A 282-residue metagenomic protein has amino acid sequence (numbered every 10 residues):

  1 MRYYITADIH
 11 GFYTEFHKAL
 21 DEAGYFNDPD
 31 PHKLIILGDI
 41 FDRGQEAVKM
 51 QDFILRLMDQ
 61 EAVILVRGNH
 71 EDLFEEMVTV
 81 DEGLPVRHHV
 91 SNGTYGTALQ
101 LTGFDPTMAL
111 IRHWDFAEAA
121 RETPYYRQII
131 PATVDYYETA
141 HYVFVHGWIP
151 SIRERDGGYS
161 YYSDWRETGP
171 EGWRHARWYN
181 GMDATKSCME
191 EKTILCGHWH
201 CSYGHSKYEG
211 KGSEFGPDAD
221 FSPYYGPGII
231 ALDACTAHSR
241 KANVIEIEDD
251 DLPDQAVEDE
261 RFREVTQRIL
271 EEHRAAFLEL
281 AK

Functional and structural regions predicted by a protein language model:
M1-F53: N-terminal active-site segment of His-dependent metallophosphoesterases
I5, L34-I36, L65-V66, V143 (+2 more regions): Residue-level marker for buried hydrophobic side chains located in beta-strands that build the well-ordered beta-sheet
D8, D39, G68-N69, T97 (+4 more regions): Divalent metal-coordination and catalytic microenvironments
H10-G11, D42, E71-D72, I149 (+2 more regions): Short, glycine/acidic-enriched loop or turn micro-motifs at the edges of active sites
A23-D30, Q60, Y137-T139, M189: Glycine-rich phosphate-binding loop signature in dinucleotide/nucleotide-binding domains
R43-V134: Active-site neighborhood of divalent metal-dependent phosphoester bond hydrolases
M108-I230, C235-R240: Acidic, His/Gly-enriched loop-helix segments that form or flank divalent-metal centers in metallo-dependent hydrolases
E258-K282: Short linear interaction segments
